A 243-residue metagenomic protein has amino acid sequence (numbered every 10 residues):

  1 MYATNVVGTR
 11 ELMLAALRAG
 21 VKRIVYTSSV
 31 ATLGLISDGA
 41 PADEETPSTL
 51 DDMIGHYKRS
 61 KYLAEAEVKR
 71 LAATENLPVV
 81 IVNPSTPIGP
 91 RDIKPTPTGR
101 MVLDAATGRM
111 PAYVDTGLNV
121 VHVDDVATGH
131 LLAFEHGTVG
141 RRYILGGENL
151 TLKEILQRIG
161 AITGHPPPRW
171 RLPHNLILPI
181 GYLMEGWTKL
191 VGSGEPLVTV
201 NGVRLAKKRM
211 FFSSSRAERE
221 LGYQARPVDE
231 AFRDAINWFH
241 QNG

Functional and structural regions predicted by a protein language model:
Y2-V6, A40-T46, M53-E65, T96-G99 (+1 more regions): Short-chain dehydrogenase/reductase
A3-G55: Conserved Rossmann-fold NAD(P)-dependent oxidoreductase catalytic core, especially the SDR/UDP-sugar
V7-E11, R23, L63-A64, H122-T128: Conserved cofactor-binding/catalytic machinery of classical short-chain dehydrogenase/reductase
L35, D52-V80: Active-site Tyr-X1-5-Lys
S48-D52, R100-V121, D125, G137: A conserved pocket-lining segment of Rossmann-fold NAD(P)-dependent short-chain dehydrogenase/reductase
E75-L77, G89-R100, A133-Y143, H165-P167: Glycine/proline-rich active-site loop of Rossmann-fold NAD(P)-dependent oxidoreductases
G129-L197, S214, R219, E230-G243: Mid/C-terminal beta-alpha module of Rossmann-like enzyme folds, strongest in SDR-family dehydrogenases/epimerases
